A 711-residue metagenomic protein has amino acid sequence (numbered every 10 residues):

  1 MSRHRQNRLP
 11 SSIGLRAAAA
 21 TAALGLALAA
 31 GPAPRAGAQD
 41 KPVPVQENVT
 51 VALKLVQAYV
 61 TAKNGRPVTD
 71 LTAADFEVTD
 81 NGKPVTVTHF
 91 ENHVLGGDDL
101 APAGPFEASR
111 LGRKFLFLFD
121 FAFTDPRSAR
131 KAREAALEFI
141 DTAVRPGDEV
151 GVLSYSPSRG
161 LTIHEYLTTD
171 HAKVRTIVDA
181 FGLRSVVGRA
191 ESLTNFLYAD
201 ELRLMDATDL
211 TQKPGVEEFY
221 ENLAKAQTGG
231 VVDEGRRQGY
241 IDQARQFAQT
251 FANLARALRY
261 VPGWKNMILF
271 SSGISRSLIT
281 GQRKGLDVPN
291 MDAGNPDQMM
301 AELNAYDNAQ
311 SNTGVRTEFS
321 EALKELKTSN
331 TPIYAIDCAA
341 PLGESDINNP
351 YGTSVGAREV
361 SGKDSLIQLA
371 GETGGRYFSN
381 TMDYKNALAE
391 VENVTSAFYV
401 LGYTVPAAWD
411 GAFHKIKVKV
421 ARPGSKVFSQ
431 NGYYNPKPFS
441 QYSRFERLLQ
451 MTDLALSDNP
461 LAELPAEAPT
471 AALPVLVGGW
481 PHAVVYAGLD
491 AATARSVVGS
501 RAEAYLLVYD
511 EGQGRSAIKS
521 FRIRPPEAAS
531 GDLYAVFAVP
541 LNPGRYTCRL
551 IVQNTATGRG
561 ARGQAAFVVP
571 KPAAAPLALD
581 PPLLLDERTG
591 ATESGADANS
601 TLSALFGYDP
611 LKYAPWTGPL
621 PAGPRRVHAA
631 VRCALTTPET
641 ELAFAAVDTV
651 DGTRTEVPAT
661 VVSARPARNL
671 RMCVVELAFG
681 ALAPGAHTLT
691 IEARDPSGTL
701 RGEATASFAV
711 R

Functional and structural regions predicted by a protein language model:
M1-G14: N-terminal secretory signal peptides that target proteins for export/translocation
R5, A27-A29, G37: Residue-level detector of alpha-helical hydrophobic segments embedded in or interacting with membranes
N7-L9, A19, A629: Intrinsic structural disorder/low-complexity segments
G14-A18, V49: Hydrophobic alpha-helical context, especially transmembrane and signal-peptide helices
A18-G31: Bacterial N-terminal signal peptides
R35-R711: Scaffold/interface architecture of coatomer-like assemblies
